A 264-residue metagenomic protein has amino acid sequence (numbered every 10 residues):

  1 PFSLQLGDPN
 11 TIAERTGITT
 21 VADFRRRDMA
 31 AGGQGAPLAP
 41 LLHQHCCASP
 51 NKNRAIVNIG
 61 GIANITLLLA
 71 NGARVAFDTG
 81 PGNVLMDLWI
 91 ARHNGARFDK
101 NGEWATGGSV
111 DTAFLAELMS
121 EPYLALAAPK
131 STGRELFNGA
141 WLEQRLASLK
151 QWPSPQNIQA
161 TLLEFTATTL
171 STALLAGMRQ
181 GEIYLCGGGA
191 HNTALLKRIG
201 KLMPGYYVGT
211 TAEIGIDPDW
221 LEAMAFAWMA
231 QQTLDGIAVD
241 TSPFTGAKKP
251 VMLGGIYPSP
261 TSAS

Functional and structural regions predicted by a protein language model:
F2-L6, T11-E14, I18-R97: Phosphate-binding/catalytic loop of phosphoryl-transfer enzymes
D8, A39, P81-M86, L162 (+3 more regions): Catalytic-loop motifs flanking and including active-site residues across diverse enzymes
T11, R15, L41-H45, L88 (+5 more regions): Alpha-helical scaffold segments in soluble metabolic enzymes
A31-L41, I158-T169: A glycine-rich, Thr/Ser-enriched phosphate-binding loop motif common to dinucleotide/cofactor-binding enzymes
H43-A48, A147, E164-L175, Q231: Generic structural signal for well-ordered alpha-helical scaffold segments
S49-K52, W152, G177-R179: Glycine-rich phosphate-binding loop signature in dinucleotide/nucleotide-binding domains
L69, L88, T168-V251: Catalytic phosphate/nucleotide-handling subdomain of diverse soluble enzymes
V75-A167, G236, K249-S264: Conserved ATP-utilizing enzyme core subdomain
